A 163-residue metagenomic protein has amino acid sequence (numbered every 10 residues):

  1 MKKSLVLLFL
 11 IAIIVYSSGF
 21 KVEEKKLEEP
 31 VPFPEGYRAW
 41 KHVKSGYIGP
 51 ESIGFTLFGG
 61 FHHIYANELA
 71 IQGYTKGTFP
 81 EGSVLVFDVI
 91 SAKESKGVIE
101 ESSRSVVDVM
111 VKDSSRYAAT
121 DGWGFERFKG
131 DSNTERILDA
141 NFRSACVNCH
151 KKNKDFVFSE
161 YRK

Functional and structural regions predicted by a protein language model:
S4-I13: Sec-dependent N-terminal signal peptides
V15-Y16, K163: Residues in and immediately flanking transmembrane alpha helices
S18-F20: N-terminal Sec signal peptide cleavage junction
E23-F58, Q72-K163: Sequence context surrounding c-type heme c attachment/ligation sites in exported
G59-A70: Short, structured beta-strand/loop micro-motifs enriched in basic residues and often containing a Trp
